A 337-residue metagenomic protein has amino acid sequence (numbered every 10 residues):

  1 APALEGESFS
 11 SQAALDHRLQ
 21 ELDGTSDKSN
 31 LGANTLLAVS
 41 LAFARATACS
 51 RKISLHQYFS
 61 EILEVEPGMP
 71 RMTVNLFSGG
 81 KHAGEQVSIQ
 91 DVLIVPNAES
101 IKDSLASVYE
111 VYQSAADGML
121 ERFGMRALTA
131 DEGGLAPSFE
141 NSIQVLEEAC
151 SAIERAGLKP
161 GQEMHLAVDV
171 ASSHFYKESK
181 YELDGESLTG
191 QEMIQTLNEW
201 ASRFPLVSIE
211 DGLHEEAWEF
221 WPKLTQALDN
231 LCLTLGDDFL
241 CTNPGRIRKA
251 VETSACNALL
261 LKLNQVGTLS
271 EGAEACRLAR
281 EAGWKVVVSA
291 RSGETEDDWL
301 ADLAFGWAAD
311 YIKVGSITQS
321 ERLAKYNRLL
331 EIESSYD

Functional and structural regions predicted by a protein language model:
A1-I53, I62, L105, G134: Metal- or metallocofactor-binding catalytic centers and their adjacent structured scaffolds across diverse enzyme
A13-K28, A38, L63-M72, S114-G124 (+2 more regions): Short, hydrophobic/aliphatic alpha-helical segments
D16-H17, S54-N75, E163-A167, S208 (+2 more regions): Beta-strand segments within the central parallel beta-sheet cores of soluble alpha/beta enzyme folds
L19, V108-A115, M119, A149 (+3 more regions): Hydrophobic alpha-helical packing residues
S26, N34, I62-D91, L135-H165 (+1 more regions): Glycine-rich anion-binding loops of enzyme active sites
D27-A48, R71-V87, D131-L135, T295-W299 (+1 more regions): Conserved phosphate/anionic-ligand binding catalytic regions in large, soluble enzymes, centered on
P67-G133: Mobile "lid/hinge" segments at catalytic clefts and subdomain interfaces of large enzymes
G124-R126, I143-D337: Catalytic core of soluble alpha/beta enzymes
